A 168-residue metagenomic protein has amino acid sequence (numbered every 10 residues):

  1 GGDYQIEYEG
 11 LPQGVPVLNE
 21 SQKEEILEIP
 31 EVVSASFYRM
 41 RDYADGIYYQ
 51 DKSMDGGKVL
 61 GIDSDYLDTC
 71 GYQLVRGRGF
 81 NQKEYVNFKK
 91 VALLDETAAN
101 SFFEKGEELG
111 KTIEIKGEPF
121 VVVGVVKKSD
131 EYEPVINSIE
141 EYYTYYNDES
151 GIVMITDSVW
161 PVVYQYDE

Functional and structural regions predicted by a protein language model:
G1-G46, T144-N147: Membrane-proximal extracellular/periplasmic loop immediately following the first transmembrane helix
E7-V17, Y49-S53, V125-S129, E168: Structural beta->alpha junctions
V17, S21, E25, I62-D65 (+2 more regions): Extracytoplasmic/secreted proteins, especially bacterial periplasmic and envelope-associated proteins
P30, G57, F120-V121: Small-residue-enriched segments and motifs
R39-R41, D63, V126: A mature extracytoplasmic/lumenal domain signature
G46-K52, K116-E118: Short strand-coil-strand connectors
Y49, D55-V59, Y72: Long, compositionally biased stretches
D65-G79, K90-E168: Mid-to-C-terminal secondary-structure elements that act as membrane-proximal/extracytoplasmic interface segments
